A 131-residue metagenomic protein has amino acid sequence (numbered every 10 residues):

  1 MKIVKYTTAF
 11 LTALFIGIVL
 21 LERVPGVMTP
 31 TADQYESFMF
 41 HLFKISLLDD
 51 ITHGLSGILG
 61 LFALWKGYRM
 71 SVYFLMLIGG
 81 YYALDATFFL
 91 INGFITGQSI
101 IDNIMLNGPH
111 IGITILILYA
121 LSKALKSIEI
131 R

Functional and structural regions predicted by a protein language model:
M1-R131: Membrane-interface extramembranous regions
